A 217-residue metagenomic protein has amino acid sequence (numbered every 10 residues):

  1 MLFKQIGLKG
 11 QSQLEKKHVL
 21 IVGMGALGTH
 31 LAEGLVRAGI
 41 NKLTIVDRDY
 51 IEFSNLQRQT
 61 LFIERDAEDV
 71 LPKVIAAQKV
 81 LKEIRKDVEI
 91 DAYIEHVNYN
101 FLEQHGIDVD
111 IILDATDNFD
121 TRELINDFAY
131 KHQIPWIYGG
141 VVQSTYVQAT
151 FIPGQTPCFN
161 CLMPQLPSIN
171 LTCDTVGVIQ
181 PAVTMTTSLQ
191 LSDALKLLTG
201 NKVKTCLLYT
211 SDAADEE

Functional and structural regions predicted by a protein language model:
M1-L20, F53: N-terminal charged helix/coil linker that caps or initiates catalytic domains
L27: Hydrophobic/small residue at the entry helix of a nucleotide-binding pocket
H30-G34: N-terminal Rossmann-like FAD-binding beta1-loop-alpha1 element of flavoenzymes
A38-K42: Conserved S-adenosyl-L-methionine
R48-I84: Glycine-rich phosphate-binding loop and adjoining beta1-alpha1-beta2 segment of Rossmann-like nucleotide-binding folds
A77, L81, I125-D127, T210: Aromatic/hydrophobic pocket-lining residues that form π-stacking "cages" and hydrophobic walls in ligand
K86, I90-Y93, V97-E103, D108-L189 (+1 more regions): E1/E1-like adenylate-forming module used to activate ubiquitin-like modifiers and sulfur-carrier proteins
Y209-E217: Single conserved hydrophobic/aromatic residue that forms the stacking wall/gate of nucleotide- or nucleobase-binding
